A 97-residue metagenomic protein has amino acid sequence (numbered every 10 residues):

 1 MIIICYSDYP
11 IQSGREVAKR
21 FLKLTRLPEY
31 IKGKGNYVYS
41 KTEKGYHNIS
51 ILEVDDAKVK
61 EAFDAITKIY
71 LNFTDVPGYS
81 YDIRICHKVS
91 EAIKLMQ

Functional and structural regions predicted by a protein language model:
M1-D64, I85-Q97: Short S/T/G/P-rich N-terminal loop/turn motif that feeds into the first structured element of a domain
A65-Y70: Short, aromatic/basic amphipathic alpha-helical patches
N72-H87: Conserved short beta-strand edge segments in small beta-sheet-based binding/regulatory domains
